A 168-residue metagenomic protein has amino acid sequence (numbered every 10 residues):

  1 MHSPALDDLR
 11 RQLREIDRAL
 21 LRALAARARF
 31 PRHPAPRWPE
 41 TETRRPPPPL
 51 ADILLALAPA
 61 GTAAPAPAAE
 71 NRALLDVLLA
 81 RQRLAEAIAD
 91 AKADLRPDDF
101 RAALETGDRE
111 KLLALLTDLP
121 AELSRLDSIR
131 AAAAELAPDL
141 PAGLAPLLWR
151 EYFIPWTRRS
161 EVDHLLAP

Functional and structural regions predicted by a protein language model:
M1-P168: Extended amphipathic alpha-helical regions
